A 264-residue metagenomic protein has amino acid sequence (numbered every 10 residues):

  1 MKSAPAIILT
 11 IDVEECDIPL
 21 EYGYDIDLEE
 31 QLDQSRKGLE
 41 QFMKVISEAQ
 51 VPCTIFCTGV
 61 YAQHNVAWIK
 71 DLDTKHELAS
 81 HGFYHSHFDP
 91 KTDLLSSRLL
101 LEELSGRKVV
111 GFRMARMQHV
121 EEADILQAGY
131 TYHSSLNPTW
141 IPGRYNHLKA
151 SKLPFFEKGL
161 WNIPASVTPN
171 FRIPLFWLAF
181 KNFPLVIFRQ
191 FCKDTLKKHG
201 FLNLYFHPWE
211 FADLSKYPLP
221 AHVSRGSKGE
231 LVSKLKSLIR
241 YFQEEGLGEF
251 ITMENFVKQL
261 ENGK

Functional and structural regions predicted by a protein language model:
K2-T74: Active-site beta->alpha N-cap acidic-glycine motif
D12, I46, I55, H81 (+5 more regions): Conserved, mostly hydrophobic/aromatic
I26-D33, T58, G82-D89, V109-V110 (+2 more regions): The substrate-binding groove and active-site-proximal loops of carbohydrate-active enzymes, especially glycoside
L39-M43, V66-K70, L94-R98, E122 (+3 more regions): Generic structural signal for well-ordered alpha-helices, preferentially at hydrophobic/aromatic core positions
K44-Q50, L185-K264: C-terminal domain-boundary segment and adjacent tail
A49-E121, S135-L136, V167-P169: Metal-dependent polysaccharide deacetylase catalytic core of the NodB/CE4 family, i.e., the active-site-bearing domain
E103, R107-Y205: Active-site-adjacent pocket scaffolds in enzyme catalytic domains
